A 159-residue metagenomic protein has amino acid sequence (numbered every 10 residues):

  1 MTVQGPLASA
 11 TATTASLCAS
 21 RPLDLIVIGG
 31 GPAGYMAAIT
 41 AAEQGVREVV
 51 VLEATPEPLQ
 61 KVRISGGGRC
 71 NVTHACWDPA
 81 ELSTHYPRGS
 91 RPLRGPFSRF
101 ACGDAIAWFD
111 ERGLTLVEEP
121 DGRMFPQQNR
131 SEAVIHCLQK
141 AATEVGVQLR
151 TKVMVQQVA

Functional and structural regions predicted by a protein language model:
V3, L7-P22: A short, basic/flexible loop-to-alpha-helix module at the beginning of a structural domain
S20-A33: Beta1/beta-strand and adjacent pyrophosphate-binding region of the FAD-binding site in flavoprotein oxidoreductases
I26, A42-G67: Glycine-rich FAD pyrophosphate-binding loop
G30-G31, E53-T55, G66-G67, H74-A75 (+1 more regions): Fold-independent oxyanion-binding glycine-rich loops and adjacent beta-strand/coil segments at enzyme active sites
A33, A37-A42: Small-residue (primarily alanine) positions within well-ordered alpha-helices, especially packing/interaction faces
P58, V62, V72, L82 (+2 more regions): Short clusters of hydrophobic/aromatic residues that line enzyme substrate/ligand-binding pockets
R69-E118: Glycine-rich active-site loop/strand segments that organize a redox cofactor
R99-A159: Feature captures the FAD/FMN-dependent oxidoreductase FAD-binding
